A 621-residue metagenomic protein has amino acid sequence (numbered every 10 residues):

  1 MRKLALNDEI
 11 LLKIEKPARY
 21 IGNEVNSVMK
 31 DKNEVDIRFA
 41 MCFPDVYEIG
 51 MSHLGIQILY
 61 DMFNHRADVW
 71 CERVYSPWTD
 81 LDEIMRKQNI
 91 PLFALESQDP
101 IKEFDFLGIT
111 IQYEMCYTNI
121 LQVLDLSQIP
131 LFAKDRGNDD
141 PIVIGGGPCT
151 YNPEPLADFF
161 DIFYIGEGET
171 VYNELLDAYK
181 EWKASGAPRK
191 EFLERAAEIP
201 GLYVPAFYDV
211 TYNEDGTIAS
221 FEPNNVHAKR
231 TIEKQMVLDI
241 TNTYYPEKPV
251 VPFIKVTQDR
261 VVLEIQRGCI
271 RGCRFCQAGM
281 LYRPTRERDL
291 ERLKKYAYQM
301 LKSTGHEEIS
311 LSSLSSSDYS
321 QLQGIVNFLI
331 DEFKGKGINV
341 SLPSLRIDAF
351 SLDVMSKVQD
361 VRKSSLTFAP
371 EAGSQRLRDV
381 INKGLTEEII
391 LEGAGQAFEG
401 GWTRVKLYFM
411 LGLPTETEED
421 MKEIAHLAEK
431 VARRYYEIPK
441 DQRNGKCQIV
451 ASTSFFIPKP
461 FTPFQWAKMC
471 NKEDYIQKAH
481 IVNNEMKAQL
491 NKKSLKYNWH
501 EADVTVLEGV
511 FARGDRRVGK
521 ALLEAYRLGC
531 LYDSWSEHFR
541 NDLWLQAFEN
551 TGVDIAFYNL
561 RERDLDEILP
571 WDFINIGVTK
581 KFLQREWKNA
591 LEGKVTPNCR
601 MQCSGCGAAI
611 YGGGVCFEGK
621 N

Functional and structural regions predicted by a protein language model:
M1-M29, N33, F39-M41, A488-N621: Radical SAM enzyme core and accessory elements
I10-A40, Y47-E48, P205, T211-V262 (+2 more regions): N-terminal [4Fe-4S]-dependent radical SAM core
F39-D45, F63, P249-Q277, L301 (+2 more regions): N-terminal pre-triad scaffold of radical SAM enzymes
M41-C42, M115, Q299-K406, M410-P458: Conserved SAM/AdoMet-binding glycine-rich loop
Y47-G50, T79-D82, M115-Y117, T150-P153 (+14 more regions): Flexible loop/turn segments at secondary-structure boundaries
H53, K255-E291, Q602-K620: Canonical Radical SAM [4Fe-4S] cluster-binding loop centered on the CxxxCxxC motif and its immediate flanking residues
A67-D80: A short beta-strand-loop structural module common to alpha/beta enzyme folds
P77-P223, P463-D515, L522-E537: Glycine-rich beta-alpha loop elements in corrinoid/cobalamin-binding modules across cobalamin-dependent enzymes
